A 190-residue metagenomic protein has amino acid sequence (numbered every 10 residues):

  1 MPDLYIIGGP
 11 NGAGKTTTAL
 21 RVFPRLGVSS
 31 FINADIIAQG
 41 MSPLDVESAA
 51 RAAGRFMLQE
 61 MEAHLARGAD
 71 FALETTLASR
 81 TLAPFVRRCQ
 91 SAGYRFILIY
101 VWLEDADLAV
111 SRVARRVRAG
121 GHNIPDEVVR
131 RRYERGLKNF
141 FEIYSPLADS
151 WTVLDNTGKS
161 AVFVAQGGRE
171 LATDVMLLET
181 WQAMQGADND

Functional and structural regions predicted by a protein language model:
M1-L4, R67-A69: Pre-Walker A (Motif I) flank of P-loop NTPase domains
I6-G9, T75: The Walker A (P-loop) glycine that initiates the GxxxxGKT/S ATP-binding motif of P-loop NTPases
G12: Walker A (P-loop) phosphate-binding loop of P-loop NTPases
K15: Conserved lysine of the Walker
A19-A69: Conserved substrate/cofactor phosphate-moiety recognition/catalytic segment in nucleotide-dependent phosphotransferases
A49-L103, G136, F140, T152: Glycine-rich phosphate-binding loop used to anchor ATP phosphates in small-molecule kinases, encompassing both
Y94-F140: A glycine- and Lys/Arg-enriched "phosphate-lid" helix/loop adjacent to the NTP-binding pocket of small-molecule kinases
E142-D190: NTP-dependent small-molecule kinase module
